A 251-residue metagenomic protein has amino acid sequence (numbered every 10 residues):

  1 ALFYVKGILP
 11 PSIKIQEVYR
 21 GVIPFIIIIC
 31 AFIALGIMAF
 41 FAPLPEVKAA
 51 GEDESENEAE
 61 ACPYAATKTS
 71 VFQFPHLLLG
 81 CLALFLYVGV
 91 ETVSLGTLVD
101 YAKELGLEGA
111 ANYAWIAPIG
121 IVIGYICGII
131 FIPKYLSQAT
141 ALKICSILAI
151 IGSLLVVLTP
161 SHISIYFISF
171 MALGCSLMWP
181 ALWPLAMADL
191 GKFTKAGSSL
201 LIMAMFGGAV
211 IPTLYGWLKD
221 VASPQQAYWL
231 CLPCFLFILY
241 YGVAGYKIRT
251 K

Functional and structural regions predicted by a protein language model:
A1-L44: Helix-loop-helix hairpin linking two adjacent transmembrane segments in secondary transporters
A1-P10, A102-K103, F131-I132, Y215-S223 (+1 more regions): Interfacial helix-cap and linker-helix signal at transmembrane-aqueous boundaries of multi-pass secondary transporters
F3-Y4, T69-W115: Extracytoplasmic gate region of multi-pass secondary transporters
A34-P43, W229-K251: Multi-pass alpha-helical transporter architecture, strongest for 12-TM Major Facilitator/SLC carriers used
A49-G80: Juxtamembrane intracellular "pre-TM" segments in multi-pass secondary transporters
G124-S137, K219: Helix-to-loop junctions at the C-terminal end of transmembrane segments in multipass secondary transporters
T140-L155: Structural signature of the two symmetry-related core transmembrane helices
S176-G191: Intracellular juxtamembrane helix-capping segments at the cytosolic ends of symmetry-related transmembrane helices
